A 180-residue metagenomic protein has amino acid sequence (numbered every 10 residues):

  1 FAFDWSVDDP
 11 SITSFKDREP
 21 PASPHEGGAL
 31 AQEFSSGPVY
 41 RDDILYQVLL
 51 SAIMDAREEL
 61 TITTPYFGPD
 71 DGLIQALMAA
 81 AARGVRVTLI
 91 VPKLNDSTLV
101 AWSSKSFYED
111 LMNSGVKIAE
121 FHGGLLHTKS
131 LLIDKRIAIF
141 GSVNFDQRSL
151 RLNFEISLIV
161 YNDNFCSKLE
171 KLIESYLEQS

Functional and structural regions predicted by a protein language model:
F1-S180: Charged, low-complexity intrinsically disordered terminal segments
